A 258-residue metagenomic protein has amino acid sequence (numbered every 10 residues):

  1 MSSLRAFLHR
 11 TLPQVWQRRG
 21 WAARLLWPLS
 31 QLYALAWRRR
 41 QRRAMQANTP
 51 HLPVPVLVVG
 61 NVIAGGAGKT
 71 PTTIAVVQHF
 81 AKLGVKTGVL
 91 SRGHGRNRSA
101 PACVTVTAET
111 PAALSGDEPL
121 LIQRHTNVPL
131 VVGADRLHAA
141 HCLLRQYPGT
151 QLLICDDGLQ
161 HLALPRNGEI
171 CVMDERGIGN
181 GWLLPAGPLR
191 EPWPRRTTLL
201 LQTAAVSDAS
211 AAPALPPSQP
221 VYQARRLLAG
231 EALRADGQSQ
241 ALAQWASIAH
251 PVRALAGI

Functional and structural regions predicted by a protein language model:
S2-P13, I178-I258: C-terminal accessory "lid"/substrate-recognition subdomains
S3-P55: A transmembrane-helix-recognition feature enriched in membrane-embedded lipid enzymes and envelope glyco-/phospholipid
L32, T70, I122, D156 (+3 more regions): Residue-level signal for inorganic ion chemistry
Q41-A108: Walker A (P-loop) phosphate-binding motif
V59, M173, A224: Hydrophobic residues at beta-strand termini and immediately following loops that shape nucleotide-binding pockets
K86-L90, C171, V252-L255: Conserved beta-strand elements of the Class I
G93-P217: Phosphate/Mg2+-binding loops and adjacent switch elements in nucleotide/diphosphate-handling enzyme cores
